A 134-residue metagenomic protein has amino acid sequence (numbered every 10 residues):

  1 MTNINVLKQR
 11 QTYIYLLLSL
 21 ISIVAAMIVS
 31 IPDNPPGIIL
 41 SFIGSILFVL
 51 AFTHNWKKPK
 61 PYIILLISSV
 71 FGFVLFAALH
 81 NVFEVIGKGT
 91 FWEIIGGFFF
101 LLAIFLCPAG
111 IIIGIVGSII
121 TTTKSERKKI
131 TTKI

Functional and structural regions predicted by a protein language model:
M1-L50: N-terminal signal-anchor transmembrane alpha-helix
M1-L7, R127-I134: Low-complexity, intrinsically disordered extramembrane tails and loops of integral membrane proteins
N3-V6, K57, P61, F91-L101: Juxtamembrane loop-transmembrane helix junctions in multi-pass integral membrane proteins, especially the extracellular
T12-Y15, W92-I130: Alpha-helical membrane-associated segments of multi-pass integral membrane proteins
I14-L20, K60-H80: Transmembrane alpha-helical segments of multi-pass membrane proteins
M27-I31, F52-N55, A77-V85, I115-K129: Transmembrane helix-loop junctions and nearby membrane-interface residues
P32-P36, L75-L106: Interfacial non-cytosolic loop connecting adjacent transmembrane helices
L40-I67: Canonical alpha-helical transmembrane segments
